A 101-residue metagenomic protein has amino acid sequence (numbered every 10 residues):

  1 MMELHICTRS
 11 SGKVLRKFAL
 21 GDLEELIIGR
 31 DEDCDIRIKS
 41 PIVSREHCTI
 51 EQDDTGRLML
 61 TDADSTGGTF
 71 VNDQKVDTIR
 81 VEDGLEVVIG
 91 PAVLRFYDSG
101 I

Functional and structural regions predicted by a protein language model:
M1-K39, V93: Intrinsically disordered, low-complexity acidic Ser/Thr-rich regulatory segments
E3-I6, G21, I28, F70-I101: C-terminal boundary/linker segments immediately following FHA domains
S10-G12, T66, G100: Solvent-exposed strand-loop boundary residues in beta-sheet-rich modules
E25, I36-R37, E46, G68-F70 (+1 more regions): A short local loop/turn or secondary-structure capping micro-motif enriched for an aromatic residue
R30, S40, Q52, D62-A63 (+2 more regions): Residue-level recognition of conserved beta-strand positions in structured domain cores
I42-S44: Short coil-to-beta-strand transition motifs
H47-E86: Forkhead-associated
